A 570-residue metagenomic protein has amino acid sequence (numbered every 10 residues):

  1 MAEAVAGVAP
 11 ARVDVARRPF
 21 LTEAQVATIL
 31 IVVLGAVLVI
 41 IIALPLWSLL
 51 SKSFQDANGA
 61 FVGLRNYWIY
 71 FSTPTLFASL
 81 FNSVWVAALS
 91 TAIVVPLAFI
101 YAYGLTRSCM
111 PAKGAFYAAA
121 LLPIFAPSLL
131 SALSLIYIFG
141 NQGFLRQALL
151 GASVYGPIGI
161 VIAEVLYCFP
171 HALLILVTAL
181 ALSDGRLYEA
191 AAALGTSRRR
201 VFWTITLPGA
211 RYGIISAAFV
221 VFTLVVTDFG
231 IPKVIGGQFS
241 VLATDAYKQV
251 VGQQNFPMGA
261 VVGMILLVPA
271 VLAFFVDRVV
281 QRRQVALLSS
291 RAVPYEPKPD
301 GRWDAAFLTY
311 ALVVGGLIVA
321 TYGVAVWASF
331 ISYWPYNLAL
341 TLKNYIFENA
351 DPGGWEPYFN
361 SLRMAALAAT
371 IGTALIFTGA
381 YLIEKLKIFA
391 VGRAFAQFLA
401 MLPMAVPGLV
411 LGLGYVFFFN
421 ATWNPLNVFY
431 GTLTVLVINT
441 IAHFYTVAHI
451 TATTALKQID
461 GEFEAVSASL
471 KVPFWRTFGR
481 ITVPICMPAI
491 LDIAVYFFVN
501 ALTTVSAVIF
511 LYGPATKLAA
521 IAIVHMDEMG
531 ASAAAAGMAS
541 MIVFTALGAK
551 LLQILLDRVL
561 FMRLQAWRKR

Functional and structural regions predicted by a protein language model:
M1-L34, D277-V313, V391-R393, I554-R570: Transmembrane alpha-helical segments of polytopic membrane transport and secretion proteins
A16-P19, V62-S72, T341-A350, F478: A short amphipathic helical element positioned immediately N-terminal to and/or at the very start of a transmembrane
Q25-A57, F71-A181, G209-G230, V261-R278 (+6 more regions): Membrane-water interface segments at the C-terminal ends of transmembrane alpha-helices in multi-pass inner-membrane
S108, A181-A210, F239, L386 (+2 more regions): Short helix-to-coil transition segments within interhelical loops that connect adjacent transmembrane helices
L187, F256, F463, V505: Helix-turn-helix DNA-binding elements, focusing on the entry/boundary residues of the two helices that contact DNA
S197, Q284-P299, W334-N349: Juxtamembrane inter-helical linkers in multi-pass membrane proteins
F229-Q253, Y333-L338, T503-S532, A566-R570: Glycine-rich helix-loop "coupling/hinge" segments at transmembrane-helix boundaries in multipass transporters
T244-P269: Helix-loop-helix hairpin linking two adjacent transmembrane segments in secondary transporters
